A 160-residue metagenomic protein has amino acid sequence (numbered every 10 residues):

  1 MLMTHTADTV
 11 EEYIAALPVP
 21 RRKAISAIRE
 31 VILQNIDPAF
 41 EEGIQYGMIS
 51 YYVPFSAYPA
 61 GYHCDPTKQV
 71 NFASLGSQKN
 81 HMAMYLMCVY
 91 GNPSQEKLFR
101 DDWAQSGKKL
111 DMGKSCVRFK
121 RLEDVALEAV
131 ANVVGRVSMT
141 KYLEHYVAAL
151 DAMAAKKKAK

Functional and structural regions predicted by a protein language model:
M1-K160: Charge-dense, helix-prone N-terminal extensions
